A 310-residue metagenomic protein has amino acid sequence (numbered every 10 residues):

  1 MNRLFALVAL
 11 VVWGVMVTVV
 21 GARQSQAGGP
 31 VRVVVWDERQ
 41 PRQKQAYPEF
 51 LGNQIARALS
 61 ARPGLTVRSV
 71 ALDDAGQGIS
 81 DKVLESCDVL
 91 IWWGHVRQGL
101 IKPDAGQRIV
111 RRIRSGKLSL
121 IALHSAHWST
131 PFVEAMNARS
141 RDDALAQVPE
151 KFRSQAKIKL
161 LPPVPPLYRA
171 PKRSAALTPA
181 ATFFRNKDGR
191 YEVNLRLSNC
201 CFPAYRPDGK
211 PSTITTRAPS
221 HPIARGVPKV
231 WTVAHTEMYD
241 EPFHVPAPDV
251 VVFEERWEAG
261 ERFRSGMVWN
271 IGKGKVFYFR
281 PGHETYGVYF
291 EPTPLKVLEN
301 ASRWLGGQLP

Functional and structural regions predicted by a protein language model:
M1-L4: Positively charged n-region of N-terminal signal peptides that target proteins for export
A6-T18: Bacterial N-terminal signal peptides
A27-P30, A71, V245, D249-V250 (+2 more regions): Extracellular ligand-binding/catalytic regions of CAZymes and related secreted enzymes and adhesion modules
G29-R42: Short beta-strand segments enriched in small/hydrophobic residues
Q40, K44-A138, V288: Helical hinge/lid and interdomain linker segments adjacent to catalytic or ligand-binding clefts that mediate domain
S60, T66-R68, E85-S86, V164-G272: Catalytic beta-strand/loop cores that center a nucleophilic Ser/Cys/Thr and support acyl-enzyme chemistry
R97-P222: A glycine-rich, often tryptophan-bearing local segment used as a flexible ligand/cofactor-contacting loop or short
